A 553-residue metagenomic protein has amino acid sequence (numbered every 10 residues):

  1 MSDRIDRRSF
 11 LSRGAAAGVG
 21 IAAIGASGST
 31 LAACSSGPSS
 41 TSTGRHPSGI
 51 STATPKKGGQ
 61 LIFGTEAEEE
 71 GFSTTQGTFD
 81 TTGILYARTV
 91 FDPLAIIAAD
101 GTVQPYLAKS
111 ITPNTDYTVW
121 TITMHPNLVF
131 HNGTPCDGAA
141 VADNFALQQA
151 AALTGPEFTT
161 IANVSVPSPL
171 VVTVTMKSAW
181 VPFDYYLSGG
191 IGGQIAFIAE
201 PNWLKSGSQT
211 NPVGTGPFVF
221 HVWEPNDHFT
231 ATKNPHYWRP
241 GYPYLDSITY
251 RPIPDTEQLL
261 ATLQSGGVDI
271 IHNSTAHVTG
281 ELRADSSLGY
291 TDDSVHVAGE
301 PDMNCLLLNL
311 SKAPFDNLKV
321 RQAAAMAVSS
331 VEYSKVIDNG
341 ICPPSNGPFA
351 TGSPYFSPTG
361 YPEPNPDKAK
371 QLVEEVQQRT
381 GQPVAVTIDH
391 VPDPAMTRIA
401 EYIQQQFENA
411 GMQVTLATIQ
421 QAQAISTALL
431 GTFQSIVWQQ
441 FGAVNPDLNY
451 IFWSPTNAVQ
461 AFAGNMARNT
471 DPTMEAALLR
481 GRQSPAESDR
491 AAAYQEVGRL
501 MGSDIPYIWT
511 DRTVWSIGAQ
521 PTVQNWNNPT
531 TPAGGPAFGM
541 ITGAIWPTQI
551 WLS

Functional and structural regions predicted by a protein language model:
I5, S12-A16, I21-T30, E224 (+5 more regions): Detector for C-terminal structural segments
L31-T43: Bacterial lipoprotein signal-peptidase II cleavage site
I62, D137-A146, P169-T175, G216-P217 (+6 more regions): Alpha-helical secondary-structure segments
G64-T115, A146, V213-G214: N-terminal lobe/hinge region of extracytoplasmic solute-binding protein
A99-T102, G189-P243, S247, D367 (+2 more regions): Gly/Pro-rich hinge or "lid" segments in bacterial periplasmic/extracellular proteins
K109-A152, P167, T173-T175, L259-S265 (+1 more regions): Aromatic- and charge-enriched surface segment that lines or borders ligand/interaction sites
T123, P156-N202, V222: Surface-exposed binding/hinge segments that line and control ligand-binding clefts or catalytic entry sites
L147, P235-L282, Q413: Ligand-site clamp/hinge motif
